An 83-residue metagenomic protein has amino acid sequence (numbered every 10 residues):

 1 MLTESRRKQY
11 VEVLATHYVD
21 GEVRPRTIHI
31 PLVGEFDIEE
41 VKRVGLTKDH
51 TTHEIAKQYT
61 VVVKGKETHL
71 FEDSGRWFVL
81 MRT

Functional and structural regions predicted by a protein language model:
M1-T83: Cysteine-centric segments in proteins
